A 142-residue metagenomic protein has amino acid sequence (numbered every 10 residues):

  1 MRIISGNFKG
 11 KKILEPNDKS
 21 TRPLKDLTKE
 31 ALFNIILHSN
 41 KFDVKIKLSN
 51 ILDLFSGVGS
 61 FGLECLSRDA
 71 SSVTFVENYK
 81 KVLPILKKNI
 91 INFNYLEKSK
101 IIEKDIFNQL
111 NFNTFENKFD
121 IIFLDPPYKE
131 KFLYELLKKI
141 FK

Functional and structural regions predicted by a protein language model:
M1-K142: Class I S-adenosyl-L-methionine-dependent methyltransferase catalytic core
